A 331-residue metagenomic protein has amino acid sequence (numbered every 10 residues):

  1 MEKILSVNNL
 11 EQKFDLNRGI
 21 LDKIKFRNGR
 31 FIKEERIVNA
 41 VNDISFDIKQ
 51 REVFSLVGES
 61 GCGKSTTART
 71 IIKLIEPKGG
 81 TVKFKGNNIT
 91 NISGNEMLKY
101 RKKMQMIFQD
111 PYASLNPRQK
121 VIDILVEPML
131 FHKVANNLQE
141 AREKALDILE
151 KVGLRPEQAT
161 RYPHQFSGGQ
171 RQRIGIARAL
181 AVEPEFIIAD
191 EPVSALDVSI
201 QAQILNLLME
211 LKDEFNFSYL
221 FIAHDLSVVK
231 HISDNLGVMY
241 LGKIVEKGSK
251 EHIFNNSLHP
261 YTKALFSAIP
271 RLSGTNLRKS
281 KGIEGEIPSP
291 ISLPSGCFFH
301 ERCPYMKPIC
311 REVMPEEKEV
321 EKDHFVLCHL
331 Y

Functional and structural regions predicted by a protein language model:
K3, L16-I32, S249-Y331: Short catalytic/signature loops enriched in Gly
D22-G29, N88, Q139-E157, F266-S267: Conserved ABC ATPase "signature" region
I32-K33, I89-Q105, F131, L138 (+2 more regions): ABC ATPase NBD coupling module
I72: Helix-to-loop junction immediately C-terminal to a conserved catalytic motif
G80-N88: Conserved ABC transporter NBD signature motif
A181-E185: A short, proline-enriched helix->beta-strand linker immediately N-terminal to the Walker B motif in ABC-type P-loop
I188, P192-L196, I200-R278: P-loop NTP-binding/switch modules centered on Walker-like glycine-rich loops
